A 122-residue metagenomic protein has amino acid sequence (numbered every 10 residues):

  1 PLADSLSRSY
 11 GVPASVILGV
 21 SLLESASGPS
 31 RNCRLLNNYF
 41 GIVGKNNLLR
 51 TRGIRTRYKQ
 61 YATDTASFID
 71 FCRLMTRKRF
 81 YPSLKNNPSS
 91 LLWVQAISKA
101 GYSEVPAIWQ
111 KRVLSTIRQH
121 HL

Functional and structural regions predicted by a protein language model:
P1-L122: Catalytic cores of secreted/periplasmic lytic hydrolases that degrade extracellular macromolecules
